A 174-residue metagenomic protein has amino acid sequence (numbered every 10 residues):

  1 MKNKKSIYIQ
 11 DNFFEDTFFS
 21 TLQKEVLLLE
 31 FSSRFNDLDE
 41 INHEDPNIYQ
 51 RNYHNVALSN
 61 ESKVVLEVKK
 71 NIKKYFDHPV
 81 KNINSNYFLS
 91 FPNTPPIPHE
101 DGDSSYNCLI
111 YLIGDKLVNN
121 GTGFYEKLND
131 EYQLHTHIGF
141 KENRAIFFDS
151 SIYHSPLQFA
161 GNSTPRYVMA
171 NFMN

Functional and structural regions predicted by a protein language model:
M1-N86, P95: Non-heme Fe(II)/2-oxoglutarate
V80-N174: Catalytic core of non-heme Fe(II) oxygenases with the double-stranded beta-helix
